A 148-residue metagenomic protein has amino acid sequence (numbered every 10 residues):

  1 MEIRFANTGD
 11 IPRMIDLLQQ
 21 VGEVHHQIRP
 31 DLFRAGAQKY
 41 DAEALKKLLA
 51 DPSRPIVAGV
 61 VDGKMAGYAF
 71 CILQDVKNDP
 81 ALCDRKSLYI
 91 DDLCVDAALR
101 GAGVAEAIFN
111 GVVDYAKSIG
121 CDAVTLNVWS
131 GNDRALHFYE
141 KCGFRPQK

Functional and structural regions predicted by a protein language model:
E2-D16: A short beta-loop-alpha structural element at the N-terminal edge of CoA-dependent acyl/N-acetyltransferase catalytic
E23-A44: Conserved GNAT-fold acetyl-CoA-binding loop/helix
E43-A58, Y89: A short helix-loop-beta-strand connector motif used in the catalytic cores of GNAT acetyltransferases and, in some
A58, K64-L73, Y89, C94: Conserved beta-strand in the GNAT
D75-I90, R100, D122, Q147-K148: A conserved beta-turn-beta hairpin within the catalytic core of GNAT-like acetyltransferases that forms part
D96-A98, A102, S130-G131: Active-site acidic-Proline motif in GNAT/NAT acetyltransferases
E106, N110, S118, S130-K148: Conserved active-site alpha-helix within GNAT-family acetyltransferase domains
A116-N127: Conserved GNAT acetyl-CoA-binding A-motif
